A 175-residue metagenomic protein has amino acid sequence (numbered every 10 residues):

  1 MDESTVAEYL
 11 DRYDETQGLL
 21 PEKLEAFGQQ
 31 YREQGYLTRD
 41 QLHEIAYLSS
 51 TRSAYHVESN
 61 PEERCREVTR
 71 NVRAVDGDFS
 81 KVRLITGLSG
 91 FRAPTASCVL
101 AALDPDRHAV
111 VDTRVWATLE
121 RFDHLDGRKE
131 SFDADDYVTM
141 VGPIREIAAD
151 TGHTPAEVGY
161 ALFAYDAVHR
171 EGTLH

Functional and structural regions predicted by a protein language model:
M1-S50, A109-H175: C-terminal accessory module of base-excision DNA glycosylases/AP lyases that mediates lesion recognition and DNA
E15, E25, A74, G87-S89: Generic detector of intrinsically disordered, low-complexity, polar/charged segments
Q30-G87: Alpha-helical ds-nucleic-acid-binding substructure associated with the helix-hairpin-helix region of base-excision DNA
A96-A101: Short hydrophobic alpha-helical segments that form membrane-spanning helices or hydrophobic packing faces of helical
L103-H108: Catalytic Zn2+-binding segment of zinc metalloproteases
